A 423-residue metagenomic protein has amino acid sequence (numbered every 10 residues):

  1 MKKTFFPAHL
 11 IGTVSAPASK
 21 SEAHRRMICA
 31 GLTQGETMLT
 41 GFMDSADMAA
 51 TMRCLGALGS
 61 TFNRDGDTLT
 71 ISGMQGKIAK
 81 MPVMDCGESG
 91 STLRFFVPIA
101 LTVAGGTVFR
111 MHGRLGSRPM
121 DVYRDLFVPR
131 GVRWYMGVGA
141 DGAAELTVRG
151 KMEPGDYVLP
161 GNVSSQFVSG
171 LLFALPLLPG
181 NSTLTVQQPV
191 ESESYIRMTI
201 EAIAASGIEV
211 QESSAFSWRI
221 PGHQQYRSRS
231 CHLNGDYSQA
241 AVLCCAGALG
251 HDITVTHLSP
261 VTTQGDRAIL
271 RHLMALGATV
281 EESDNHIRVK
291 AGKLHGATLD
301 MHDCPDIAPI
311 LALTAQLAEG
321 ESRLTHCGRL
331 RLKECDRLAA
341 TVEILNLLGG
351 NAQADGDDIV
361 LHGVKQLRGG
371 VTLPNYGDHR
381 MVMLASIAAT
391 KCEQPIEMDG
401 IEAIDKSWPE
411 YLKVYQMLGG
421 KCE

Functional and structural regions predicted by a protein language model:
M1-E423: Short, structured segments at the rim of ligand-binding sites
